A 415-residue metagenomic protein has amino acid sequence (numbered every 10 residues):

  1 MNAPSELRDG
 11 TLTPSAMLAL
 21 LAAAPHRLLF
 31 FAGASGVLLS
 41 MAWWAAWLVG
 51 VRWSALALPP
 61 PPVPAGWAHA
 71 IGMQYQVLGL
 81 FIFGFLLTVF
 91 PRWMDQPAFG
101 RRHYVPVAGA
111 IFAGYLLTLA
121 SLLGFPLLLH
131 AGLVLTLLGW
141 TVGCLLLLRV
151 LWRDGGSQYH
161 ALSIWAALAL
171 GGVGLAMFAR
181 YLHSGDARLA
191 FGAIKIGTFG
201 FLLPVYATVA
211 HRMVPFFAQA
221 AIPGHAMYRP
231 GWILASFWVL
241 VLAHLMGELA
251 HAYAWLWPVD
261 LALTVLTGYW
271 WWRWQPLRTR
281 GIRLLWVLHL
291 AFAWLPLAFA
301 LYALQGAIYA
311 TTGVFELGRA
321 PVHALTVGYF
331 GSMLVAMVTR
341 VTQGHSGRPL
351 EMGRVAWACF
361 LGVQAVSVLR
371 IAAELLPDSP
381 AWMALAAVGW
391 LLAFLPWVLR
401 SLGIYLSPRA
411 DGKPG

Functional and structural regions predicted by a protein language model:
M1-G415: Hydrophobic alpha-helical transmembrane segments of multi-pass integral membrane proteins
